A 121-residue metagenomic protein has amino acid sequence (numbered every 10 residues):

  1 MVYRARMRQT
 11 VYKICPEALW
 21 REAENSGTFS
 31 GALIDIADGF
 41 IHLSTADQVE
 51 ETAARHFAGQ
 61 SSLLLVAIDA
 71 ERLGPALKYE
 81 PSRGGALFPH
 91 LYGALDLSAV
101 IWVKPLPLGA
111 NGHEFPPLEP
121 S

Functional and structural regions predicted by a protein language model:
M1-Y3: Short, intrinsically disordered or compositionally biased N-terminal tails of bacterial proteins
A5-S121: Conserved, structured core segments of small domains
